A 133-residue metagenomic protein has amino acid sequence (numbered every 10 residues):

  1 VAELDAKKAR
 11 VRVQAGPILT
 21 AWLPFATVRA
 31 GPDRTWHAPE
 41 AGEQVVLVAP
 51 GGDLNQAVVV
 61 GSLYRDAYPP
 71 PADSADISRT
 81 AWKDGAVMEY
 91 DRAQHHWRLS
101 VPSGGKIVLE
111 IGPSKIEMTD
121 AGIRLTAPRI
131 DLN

Functional and structural regions predicted by a protein language model:
V1-H95: Exposed beta-strand/loop interface patches that mediate assembly or binding
V87-E89, Q94-L99, K106-V108, K115: Conserved, well-structured core segments that form or line functional sites
P102-N133: Intrinsic-disorder/coil detector with helix-boundary
